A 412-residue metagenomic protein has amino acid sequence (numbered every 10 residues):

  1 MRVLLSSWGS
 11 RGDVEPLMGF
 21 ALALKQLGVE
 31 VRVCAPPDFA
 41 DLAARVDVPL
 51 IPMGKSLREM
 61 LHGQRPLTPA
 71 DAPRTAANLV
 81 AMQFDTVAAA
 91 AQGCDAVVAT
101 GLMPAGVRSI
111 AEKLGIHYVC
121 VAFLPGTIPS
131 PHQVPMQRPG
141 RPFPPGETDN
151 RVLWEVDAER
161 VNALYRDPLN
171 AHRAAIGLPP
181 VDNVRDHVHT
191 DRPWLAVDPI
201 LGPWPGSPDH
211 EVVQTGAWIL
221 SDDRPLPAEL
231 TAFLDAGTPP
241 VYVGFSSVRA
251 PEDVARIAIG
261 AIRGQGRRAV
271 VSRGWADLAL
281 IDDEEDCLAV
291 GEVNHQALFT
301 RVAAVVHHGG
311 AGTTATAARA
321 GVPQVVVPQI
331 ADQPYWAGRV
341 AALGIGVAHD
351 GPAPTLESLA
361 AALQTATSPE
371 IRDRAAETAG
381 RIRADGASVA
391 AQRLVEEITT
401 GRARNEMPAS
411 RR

Functional and structural regions predicted by a protein language model:
M1-P49: N-terminal subdomain of nucleotide-sugar transferases
R32-T75, F143-E147: Conserved nucleotide-sugar phosphate-binding/catalytic loop shared by glycosyltransferases and other
V80-D149, I200-G202: Conserved nucleotide-sugar donor-interacting segment of glycosyltransferase catalytic cores, predominantly GT-B
G93, L356-R412: C-terminal amphipathic helix plus adjacent low-complexity, charged tail appended to glycosyltransferase catalytic
A96-A99, V290-G338: A donor-sugar binding/catalytic signature common to diverse glycosyltransferases and related nucleotide-sugar
Y165-A217: Long, low-complexity segments enriched in small/aliphatic residues
V197-A304: Donor-nucleotide binding loops and adjacent catalytic segments primarily of GT-B fold Leloir glycosyltransferases
A331-A362, D373: Change "using UDP/GDP/dTDP sugars" to "using nucleotide sugars
